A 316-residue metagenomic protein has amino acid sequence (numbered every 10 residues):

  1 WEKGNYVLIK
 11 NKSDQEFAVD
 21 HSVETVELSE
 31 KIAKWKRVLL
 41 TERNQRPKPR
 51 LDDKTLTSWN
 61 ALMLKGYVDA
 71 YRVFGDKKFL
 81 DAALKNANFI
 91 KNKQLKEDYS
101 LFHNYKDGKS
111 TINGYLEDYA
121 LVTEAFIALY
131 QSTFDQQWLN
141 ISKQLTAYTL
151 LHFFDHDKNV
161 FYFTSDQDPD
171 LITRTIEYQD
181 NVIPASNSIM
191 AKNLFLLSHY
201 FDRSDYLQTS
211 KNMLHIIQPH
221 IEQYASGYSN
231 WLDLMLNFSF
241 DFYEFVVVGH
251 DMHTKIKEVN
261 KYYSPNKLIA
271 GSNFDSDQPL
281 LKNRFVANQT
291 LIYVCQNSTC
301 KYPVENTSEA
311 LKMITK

Functional and structural regions predicted by a protein language model:
W1-K316: Glycan-recognition and catalytic cores of secretory/periplasmic carbohydrate-active enzymes
